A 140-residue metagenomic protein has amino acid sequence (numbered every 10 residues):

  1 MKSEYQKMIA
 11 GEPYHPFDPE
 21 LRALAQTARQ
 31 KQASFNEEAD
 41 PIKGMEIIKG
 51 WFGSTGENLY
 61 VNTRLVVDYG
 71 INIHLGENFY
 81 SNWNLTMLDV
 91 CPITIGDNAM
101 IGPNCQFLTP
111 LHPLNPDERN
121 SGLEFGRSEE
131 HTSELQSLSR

Functional and structural regions predicted by a protein language model:
M1-N58, S139: Terminal amphipathic alpha-helical/low-complexity segments used for targeting or macromolecular assembly
M8, G53-T55, L59, V67 (+2 more regions): Hydrophobic beta-strand core residues of beta-sandwich domains
L65-L75, Y80-L135, R140: Flexible, glycine/small-residue-enriched loop-and-beta-strand segment within the central core of proteins
